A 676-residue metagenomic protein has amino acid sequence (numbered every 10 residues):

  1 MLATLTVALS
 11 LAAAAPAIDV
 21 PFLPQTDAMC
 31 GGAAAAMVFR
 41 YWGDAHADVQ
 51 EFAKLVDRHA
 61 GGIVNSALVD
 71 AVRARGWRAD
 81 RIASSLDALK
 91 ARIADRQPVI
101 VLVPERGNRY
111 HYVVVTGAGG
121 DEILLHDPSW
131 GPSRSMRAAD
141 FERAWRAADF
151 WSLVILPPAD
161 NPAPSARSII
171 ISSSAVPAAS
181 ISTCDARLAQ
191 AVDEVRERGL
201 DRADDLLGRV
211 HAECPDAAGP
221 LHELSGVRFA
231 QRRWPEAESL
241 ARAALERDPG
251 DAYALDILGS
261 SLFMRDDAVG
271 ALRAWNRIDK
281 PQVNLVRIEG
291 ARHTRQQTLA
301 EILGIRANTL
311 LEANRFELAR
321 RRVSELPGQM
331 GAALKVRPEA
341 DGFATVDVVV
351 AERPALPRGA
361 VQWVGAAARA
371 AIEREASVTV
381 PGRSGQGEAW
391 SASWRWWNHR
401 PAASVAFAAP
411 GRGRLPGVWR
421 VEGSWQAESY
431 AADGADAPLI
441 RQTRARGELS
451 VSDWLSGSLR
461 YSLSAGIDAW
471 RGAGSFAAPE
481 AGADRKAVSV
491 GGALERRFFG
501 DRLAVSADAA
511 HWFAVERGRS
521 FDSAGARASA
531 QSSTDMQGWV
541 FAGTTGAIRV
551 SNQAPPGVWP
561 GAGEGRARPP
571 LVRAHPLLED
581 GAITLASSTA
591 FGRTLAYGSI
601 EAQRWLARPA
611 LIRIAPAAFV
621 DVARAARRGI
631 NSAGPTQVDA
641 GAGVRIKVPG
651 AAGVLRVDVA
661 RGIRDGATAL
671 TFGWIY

Functional and structural regions predicted by a protein language model:
A14-P21, T26, F39-W42, H46-I170: Conserved active-site-adjacent core of cysteine acyl-enzyme catalytic domains
I155-A191: Charged, amphipathic alpha-helical linkers/stalks
C214-D216, A230-A367, E375-T379, S391-G411 (+5 more regions): Periplasmic polypeptide-binding modules associated with outer-membrane biogenesis and secretion
R315, A319-R320, E325-V505, W539 (+4 more regions): Gram-negative/organellar outer-membrane beta-barrel architecture
E325, K486-V622, A626-R628, A633 (+1 more regions): C-terminal outer-membrane beta-barrel translocator/porin domains of Gram-negative envelope proteins and their
